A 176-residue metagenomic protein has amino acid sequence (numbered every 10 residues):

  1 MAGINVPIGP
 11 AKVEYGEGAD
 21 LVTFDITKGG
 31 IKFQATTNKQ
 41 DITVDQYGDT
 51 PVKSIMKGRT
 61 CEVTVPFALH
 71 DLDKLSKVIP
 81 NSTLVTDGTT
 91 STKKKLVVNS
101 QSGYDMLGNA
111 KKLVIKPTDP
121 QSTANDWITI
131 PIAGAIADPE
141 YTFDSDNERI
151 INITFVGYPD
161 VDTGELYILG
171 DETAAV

Functional and structural regions predicted by a protein language model:
M1-V176: Signature of extracytoplasmic/envelope-associated structural regions
